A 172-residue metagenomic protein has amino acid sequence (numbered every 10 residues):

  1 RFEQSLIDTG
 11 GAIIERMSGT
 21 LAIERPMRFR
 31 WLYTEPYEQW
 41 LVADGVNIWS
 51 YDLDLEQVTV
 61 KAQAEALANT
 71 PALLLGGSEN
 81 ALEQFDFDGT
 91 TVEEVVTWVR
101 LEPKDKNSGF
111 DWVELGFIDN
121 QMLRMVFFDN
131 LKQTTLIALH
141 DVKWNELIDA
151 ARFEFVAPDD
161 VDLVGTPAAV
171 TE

Functional and structural regions predicted by a protein language model:
R1-G11, A22: A short, Trp-centered hydrophobic/proline-enriched beta-strand micro-motif
E3-I7, L32-T34, Y51-L53, E102-K104 (+1 more regions): A generic structural motif
L6, I23-R25, D105, D119: Beta-strand elements of well-folded, non-transmembrane domains
E15-M17, R25, E35, A81-Q84 (+1 more regions): Residues that act as N-cap/strand-start positions at coil-to-secondary-structure junctions
S18, R25, G45, E94-V96 (+1 more regions): Residue-level signal for tight coil/turn positions that link beta-strands
T20-T70, K132-L136: An acidic-aromatic
T59, L82-D86, V92-V170: Gly/Pro-enriched, hydrophobic low-complexity segments that function as extracytoplasmic propeptides/linkers
L67-L82: Short, solvent-exposed helix-to-loop capping segments enriched in aromatics
